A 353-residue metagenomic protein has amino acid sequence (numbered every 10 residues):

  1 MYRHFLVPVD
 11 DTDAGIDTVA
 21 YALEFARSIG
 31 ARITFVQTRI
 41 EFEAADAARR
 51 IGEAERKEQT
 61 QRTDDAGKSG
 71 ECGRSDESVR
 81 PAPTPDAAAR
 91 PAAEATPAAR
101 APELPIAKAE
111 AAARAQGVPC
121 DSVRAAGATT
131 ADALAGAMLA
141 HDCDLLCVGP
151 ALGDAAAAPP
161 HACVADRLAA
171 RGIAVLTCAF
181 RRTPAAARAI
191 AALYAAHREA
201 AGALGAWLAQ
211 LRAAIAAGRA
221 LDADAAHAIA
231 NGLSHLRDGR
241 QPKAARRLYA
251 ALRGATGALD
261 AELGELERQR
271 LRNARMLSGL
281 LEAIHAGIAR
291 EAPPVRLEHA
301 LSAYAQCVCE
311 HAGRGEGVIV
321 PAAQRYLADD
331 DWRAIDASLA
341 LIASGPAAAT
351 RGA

Functional and structural regions predicted by a protein language model:
M1-E58, R62-G67, E71-P91, R171: Small/aliphatic-rich secondary-structure junction motif
Y21, A98-A109, A133: Short, solvent-exposed amphipathic alpha-helices that sit in or adjacent to ligand/effector-binding or catalytic
Q37-T38, L145, G149-A151: Short secondary-structure boundary segments
I51-E53, M138-H141, S338: Short, hinge-like loop/turn segments at secondary-structure boundaries
A111-L146: Structural beta-alpha unit
V148-A170: Glycine-rich, Arg-bearing micro-motifs that act as flexible, cationic patches
V148-P150, V175-F180: Short beta-strand elements of ligand-binding domains
F180-A353: Small-residue-biased structural context
